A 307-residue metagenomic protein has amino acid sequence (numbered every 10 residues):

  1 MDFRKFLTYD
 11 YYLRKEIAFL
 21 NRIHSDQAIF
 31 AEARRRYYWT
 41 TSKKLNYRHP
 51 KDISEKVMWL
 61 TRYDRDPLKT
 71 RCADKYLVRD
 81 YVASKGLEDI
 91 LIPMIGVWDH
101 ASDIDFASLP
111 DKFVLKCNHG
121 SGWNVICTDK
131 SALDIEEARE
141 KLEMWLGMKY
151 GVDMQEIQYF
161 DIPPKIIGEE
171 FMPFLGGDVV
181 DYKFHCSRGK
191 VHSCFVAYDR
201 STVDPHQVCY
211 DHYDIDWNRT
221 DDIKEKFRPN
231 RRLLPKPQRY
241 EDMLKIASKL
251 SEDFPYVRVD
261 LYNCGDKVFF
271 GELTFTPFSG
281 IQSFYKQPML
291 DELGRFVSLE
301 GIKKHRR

Functional and structural regions predicted by a protein language model:
M1-D64: Membrane-proximal basic amphipathic "stem/tether" segments
F30, N263-R307: C-terminal active-site "lid" helix and adjoining low-complexity regulatory extension at the edge of ATP-using catalytic
H49-S131, K141-I157: A conserved helix-loop-beta module that forms one wall/lid of the active-site cleft in ATP-utilizing catalytic domains
F113, H192, V257, F269-G271: Protein kinase-like catalytic core scaffold
I126-C127, V203-H212, G280-F284: A short, polar/proline- and glycine-enriched secondary-structure boundary/capping micro-motif
D129-K130, C186-K190, C264-D266: Short acidic-glycine loop/turn motifs at beta-strand connectors
E136-K226: Phosphate-binding site of ATP-dependent enzymes
F160-K165, V208-V268: A long amphipathic alpha-helix within ATP-dependent nucleotide-binding catalytic cores
